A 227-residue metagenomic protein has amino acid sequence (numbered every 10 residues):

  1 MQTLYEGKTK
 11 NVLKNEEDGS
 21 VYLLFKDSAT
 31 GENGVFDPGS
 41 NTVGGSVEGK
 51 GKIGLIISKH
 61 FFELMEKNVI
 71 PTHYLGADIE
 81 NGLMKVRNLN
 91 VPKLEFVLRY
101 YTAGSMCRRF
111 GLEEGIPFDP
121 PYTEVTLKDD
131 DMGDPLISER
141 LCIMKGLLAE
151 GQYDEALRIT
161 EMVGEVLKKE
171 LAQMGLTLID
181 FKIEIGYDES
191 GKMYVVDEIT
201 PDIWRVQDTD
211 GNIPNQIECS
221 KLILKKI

Functional and structural regions predicted by a protein language model:
M1-T126: Active-site loop/lid in soluble adenylation, ligation, and acyl-transfer enzymes
E32-N33, M193, I203-Q207: Short active-site-adjacent structural elements
G49, R109-E155: ATP-dependent carboxylate/phosphate-activation module, predominantly the ATP-grasp catalytic core and closely related
H73-G82, A172-Y187: A short glycine-rich, hydrophobically flanked beta-strand micro-motif that places a catalytic Asp/Glu for divalent metal
L98, L178-E198: Conserved metal-phosphate-binding beta-hairpin within the catalytic cores of diverse ATP-dependent phosphoryl-transfer
P121-G133, G164-T177, P201-W204: Phosphate-binding core of ATP-grasp and ATP-grasp-like enzymes
L147-I179: A long amphipathic alpha-helix within ATP-dependent nucleotide-binding catalytic cores
I199-I227: C-terminal helix-cap and adjacent tail motif
